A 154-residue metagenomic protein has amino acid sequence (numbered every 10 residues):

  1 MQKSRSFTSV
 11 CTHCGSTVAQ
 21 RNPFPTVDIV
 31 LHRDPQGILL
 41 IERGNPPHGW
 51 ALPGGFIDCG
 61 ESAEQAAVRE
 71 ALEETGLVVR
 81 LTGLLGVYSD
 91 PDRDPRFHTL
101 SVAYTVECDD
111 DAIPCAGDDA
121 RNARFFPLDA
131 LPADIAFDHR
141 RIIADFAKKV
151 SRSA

Functional and structural regions predicted by a protein language model:
M1-D28: Acidic, metal-coordinating catalytic segment for phosphate/diphosphate chemistry, firing primarily on the Nudix
S6, N22-F24, R33, R96-T99 (+1 more regions): A generic fold-level signal
V10, P23, H48, R80 (+1 more regions): Residue-level preference for beta-strand/loop junctions
D28-V30, G37-L39, A103-T105: Residues embedded in well-ordered beta-strands
R33-E74: Conserved Nudix-box catalytic region and its N-terminal flanking loop in Nudix hydrolases and closely related
I57-R80, Y88-F146, S153: Unchanged
